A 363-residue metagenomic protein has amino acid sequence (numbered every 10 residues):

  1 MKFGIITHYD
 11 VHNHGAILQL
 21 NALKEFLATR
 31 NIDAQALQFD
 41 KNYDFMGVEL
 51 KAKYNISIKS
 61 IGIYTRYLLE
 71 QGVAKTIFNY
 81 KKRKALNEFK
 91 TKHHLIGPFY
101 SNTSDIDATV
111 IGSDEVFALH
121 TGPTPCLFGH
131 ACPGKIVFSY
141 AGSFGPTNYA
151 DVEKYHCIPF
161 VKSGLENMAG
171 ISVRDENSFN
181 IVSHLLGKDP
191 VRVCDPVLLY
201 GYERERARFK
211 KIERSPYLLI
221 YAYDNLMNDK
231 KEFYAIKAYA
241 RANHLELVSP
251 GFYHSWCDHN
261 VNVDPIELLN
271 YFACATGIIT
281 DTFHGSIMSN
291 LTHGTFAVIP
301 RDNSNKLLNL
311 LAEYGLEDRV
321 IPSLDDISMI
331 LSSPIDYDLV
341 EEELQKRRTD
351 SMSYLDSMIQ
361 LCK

Functional and structural regions predicted by a protein language model:
M1-K363: Active-site anion-handling motifs in enzyme catalytic cores
